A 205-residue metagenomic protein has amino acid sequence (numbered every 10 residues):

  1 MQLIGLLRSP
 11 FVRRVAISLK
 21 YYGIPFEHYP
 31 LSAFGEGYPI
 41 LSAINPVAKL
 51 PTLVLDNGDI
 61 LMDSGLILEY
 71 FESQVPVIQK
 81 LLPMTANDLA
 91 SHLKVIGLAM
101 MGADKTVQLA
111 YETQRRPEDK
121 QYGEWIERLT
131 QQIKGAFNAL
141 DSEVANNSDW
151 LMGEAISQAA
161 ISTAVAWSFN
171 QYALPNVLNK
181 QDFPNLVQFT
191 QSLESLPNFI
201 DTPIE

Functional and structural regions predicted by a protein language model:
M1-G123: GST-like domain detector, emphasizing the conserved glutathione-binding G-site in the N-terminal thioredoxin-like
A16, K20, D141, Q171 (+1 more regions): Class I S-adenosyl-L-methionine
L53, G65, I133-D141, N198: Aromatic-glycine hotspot motif
L68, E72, L93-I96, F137 (+2 more regions): Non-transmembrane alpha-helical segments in soluble domains of secreted/periplasmic/extracellular proteins
Q79-M84, D149-G153, N179, I200-I204: Short, hydrophobic secondary-structure boundary micro-motifs
A99-Q188: GST-like fold's C-terminal all-alpha helical module
Q181-T202: C-terminal end-helix/capping segment
